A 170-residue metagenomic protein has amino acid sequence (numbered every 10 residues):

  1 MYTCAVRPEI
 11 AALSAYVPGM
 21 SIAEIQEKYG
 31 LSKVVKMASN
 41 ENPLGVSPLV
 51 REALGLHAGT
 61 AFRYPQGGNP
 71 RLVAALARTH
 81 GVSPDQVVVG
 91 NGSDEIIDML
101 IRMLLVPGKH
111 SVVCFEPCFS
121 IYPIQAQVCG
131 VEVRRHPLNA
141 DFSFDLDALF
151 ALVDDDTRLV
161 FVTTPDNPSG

Functional and structural regions predicted by a protein language model:
Y2-D94, M99: N-terminal small-domain helix-loop-helix segment of the aminotransferase-like
L56, A61-G170: Conserved core of the PLP fold type I
